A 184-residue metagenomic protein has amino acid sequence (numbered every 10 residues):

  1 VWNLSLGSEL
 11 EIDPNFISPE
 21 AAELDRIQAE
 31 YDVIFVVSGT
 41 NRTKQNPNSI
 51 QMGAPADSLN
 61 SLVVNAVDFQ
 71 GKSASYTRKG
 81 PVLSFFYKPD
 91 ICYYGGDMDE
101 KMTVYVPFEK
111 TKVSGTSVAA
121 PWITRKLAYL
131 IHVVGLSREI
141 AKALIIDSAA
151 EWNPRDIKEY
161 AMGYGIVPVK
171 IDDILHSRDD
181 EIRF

Functional and structural regions predicted by a protein language model:
V1, E30-D32, S58-N60, V82-K88 (+2 more regions): Subtilisin-like serine protease catalytic core
V1-A54, K112-S114, V118-A120: Substrate-binding/access-modulating region of protease and related hydrolase catalytic domains
S8, G39-T43, V67-F69, D97 (+1 more regions): Acidic, glycine-rich active-site loops and adjacent beta-strand->loop/helix elements that engage anionic groups
S8, N41, A66, P81 (+2 more regions): Gly/Ser/Thr-rich helix-start
I50-A128: Extracellular S/T/G-rich loop segment that most often corresponds to the catalytic His/Ser-adjacent loop
H132-F184: C-terminal subdomain of the subtilisin-like protease fold in secreted/lumenal serine endopeptidases
